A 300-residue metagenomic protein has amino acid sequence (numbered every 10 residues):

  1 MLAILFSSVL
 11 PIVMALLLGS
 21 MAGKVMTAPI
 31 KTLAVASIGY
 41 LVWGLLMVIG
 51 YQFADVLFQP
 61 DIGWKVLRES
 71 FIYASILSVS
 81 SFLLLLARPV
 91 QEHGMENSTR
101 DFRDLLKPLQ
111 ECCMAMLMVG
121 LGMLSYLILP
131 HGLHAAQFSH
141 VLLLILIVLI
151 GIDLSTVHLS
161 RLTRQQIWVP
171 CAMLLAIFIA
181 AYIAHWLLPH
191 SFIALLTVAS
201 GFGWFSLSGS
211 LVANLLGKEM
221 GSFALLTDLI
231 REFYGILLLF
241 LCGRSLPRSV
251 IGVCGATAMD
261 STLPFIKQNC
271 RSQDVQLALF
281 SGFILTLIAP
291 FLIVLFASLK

Functional and structural regions predicted by a protein language model:
L2-F6, T27-I38, A54-F71, P89-L109 (+5 more regions): Interfacial helix-loop-helix linkers and transmembrane-helix boundary segments in multi-pass membrane proteins
A3-L16, L57-L83, E111, A115 (+3 more regions): Entry/N-cap segments of selected transmembrane alpha helices and their immediately preceding amphipathic helices
A3-L17, I38-G39, R68-S80, L133-L146 (+3 more regions): Structural signature of hydrophobic alpha-helical transmembrane segments
A15-A22, I38-I62, L121-Y126, S139-L162 (+2 more regions): Hydrophobic transmembrane alpha-helices of secondary-active transporters and Na+-translocating membrane complexes
L16-K24, A28, M47, E69-E96 (+2 more regions): Transmembrane alpha-helices that form the ion-translocation and gating core of multi-pass ion transport proteins
G50, A194-Y234, L246-F280: Alpha-helical membrane segments and immediately flanking helix-loop junctions that form or couple to the substrate/ion
P108-I147, P170: Alpha-helical transmembrane segments and their membrane-interface boundaries that form or gate the permeation pathway
F291-K300: Juxtamembrane boundary at the C-terminal end of a transmembrane helix
